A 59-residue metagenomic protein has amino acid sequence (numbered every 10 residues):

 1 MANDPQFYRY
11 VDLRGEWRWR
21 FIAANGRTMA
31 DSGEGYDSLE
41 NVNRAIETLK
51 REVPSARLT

Functional and structural regions predicted by a protein language model:
M1-R18, I22, M29-S32, E47-R57: Short N-terminal "domain-start" leader segments that mark the transition from disordered tails or signal peptides into
T28-R44: A cross-kingdom feature marking solvent-exposed beta-strand/loop segments within repeated, beta-rich binding/scaffold
